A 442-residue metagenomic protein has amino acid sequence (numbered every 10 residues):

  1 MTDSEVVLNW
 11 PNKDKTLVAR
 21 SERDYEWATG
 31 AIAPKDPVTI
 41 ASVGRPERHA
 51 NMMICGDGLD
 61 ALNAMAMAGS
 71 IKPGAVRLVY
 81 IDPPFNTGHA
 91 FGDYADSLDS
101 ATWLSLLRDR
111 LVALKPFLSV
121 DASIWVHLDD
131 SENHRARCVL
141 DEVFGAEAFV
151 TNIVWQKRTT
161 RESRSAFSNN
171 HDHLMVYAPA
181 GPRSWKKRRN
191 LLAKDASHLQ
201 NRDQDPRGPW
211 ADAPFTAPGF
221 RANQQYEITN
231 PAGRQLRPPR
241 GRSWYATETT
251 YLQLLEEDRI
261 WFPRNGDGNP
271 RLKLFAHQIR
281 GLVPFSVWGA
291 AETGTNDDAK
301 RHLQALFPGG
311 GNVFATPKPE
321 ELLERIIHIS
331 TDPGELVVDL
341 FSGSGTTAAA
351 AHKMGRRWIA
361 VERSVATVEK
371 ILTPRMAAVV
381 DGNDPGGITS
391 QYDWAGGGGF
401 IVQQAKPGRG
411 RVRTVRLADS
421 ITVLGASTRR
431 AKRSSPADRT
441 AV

Functional and structural regions predicted by a protein language model:
M1-P46, A50, M65-P73, R77 (+7 more regions): Accessory, often C-terminal, charged low-complexity segments
I40-R48, G92-A95, D297-G310: Short glycine/proline-rich turn/loop motifs
M52-I54, D297-L336: Glycine-rich adenosyl-nucleotide cofactor-binding module
A61, N86-T87, A366: Active-site loop signature of alpha/beta-hydrolase-fold enzymes
G74-A90, L140, V337-A351: Conserved proline-anchored active-site loop of SAM-dependent methyltransferases that bridges a beta-strand
R77-V79, P84-L106, S119-D121, E132: Mobile active-site "lid"/loop adjacent to the S-adenosyl-L-methionine
A95-S105, I124-S131, R161-S168, G310-P317 (+3 more regions): Alpha-helix capping and helix-loop boundary segments enriched in small/acidic/polar residues
